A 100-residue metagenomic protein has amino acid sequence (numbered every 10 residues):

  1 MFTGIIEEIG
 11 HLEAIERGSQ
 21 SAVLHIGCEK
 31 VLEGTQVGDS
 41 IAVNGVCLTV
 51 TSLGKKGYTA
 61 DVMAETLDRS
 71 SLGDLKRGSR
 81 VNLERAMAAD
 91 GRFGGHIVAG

Functional and structural regions predicted by a protein language model:
M1-A99: Conserved loop->alpha-helix
